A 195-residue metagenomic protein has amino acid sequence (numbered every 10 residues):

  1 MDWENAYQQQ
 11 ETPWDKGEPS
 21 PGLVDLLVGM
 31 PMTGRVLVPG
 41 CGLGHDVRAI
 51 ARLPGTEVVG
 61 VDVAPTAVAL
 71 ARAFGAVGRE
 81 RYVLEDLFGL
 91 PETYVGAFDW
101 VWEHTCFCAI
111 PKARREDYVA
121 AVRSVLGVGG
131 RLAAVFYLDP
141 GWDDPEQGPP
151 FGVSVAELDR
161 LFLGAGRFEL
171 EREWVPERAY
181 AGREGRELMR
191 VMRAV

Functional and structural regions predicted by a protein language model:
M1-V38, G42-Y94, I110-V125, G130-V195: Class I (Rossmann-like) S-adenosyl-L-methionine-dependent methyltransferase catalytic domain, capturing the SAM-binding
D99: Conserved acidic residues
W102: A conserved beta-strand element that flanks and buttresses the S-adenosyl-L-methionine
T105, A109: Short catalytic micro-motifs in class I SAM-dependent methyltransferases
